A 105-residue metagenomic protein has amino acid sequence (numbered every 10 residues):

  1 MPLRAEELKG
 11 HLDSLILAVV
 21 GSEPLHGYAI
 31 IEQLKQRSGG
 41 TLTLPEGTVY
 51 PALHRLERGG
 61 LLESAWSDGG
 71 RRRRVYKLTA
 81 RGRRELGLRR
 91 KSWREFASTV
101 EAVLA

Functional and structural regions predicted by a protein language model:
R4-T48: N-terminal helix-turn-helix DNA-binding core of bacterial DNA-binding proteins
A5-E6, L53, L61, L104: Short, contiguous hydrophobic alpha-helices characteristic of membrane insertion segments
Q33, R37, D68, E85: Residues within the alpha-helical elements of helix-turn-helix
V49-L56: Basic amphipathic alpha-helical segments that dock to polyanions
E57-R72, K77: Beta-hairpin "wing" of winged helix-turn-helix
R71-R90: Basic, amphipathic "hinge/linker" alpha-helix immediately C-terminal to the N-terminal HTH DNA-binding motif
R84-A105: Amphipathic alpha-helical dimerization/coiled-coil segments that flank or bridge DNA-binding/regulatory modules
